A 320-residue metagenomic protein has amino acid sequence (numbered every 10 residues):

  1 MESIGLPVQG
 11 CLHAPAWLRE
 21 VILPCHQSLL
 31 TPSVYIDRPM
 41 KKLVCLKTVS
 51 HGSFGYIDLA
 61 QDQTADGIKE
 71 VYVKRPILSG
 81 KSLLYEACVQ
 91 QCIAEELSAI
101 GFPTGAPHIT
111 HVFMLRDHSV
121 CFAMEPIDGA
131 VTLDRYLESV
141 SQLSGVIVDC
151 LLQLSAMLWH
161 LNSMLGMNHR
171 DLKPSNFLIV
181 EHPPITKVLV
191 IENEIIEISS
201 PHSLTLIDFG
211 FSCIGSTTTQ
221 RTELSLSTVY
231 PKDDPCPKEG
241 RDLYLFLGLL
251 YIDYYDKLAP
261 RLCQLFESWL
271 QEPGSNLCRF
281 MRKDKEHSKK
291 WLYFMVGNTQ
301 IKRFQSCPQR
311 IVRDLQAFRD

Functional and structural regions predicted by a protein language model:
M1-K47: Juxta-kinase regulatory segment immediately upstream of eukaryotic protein kinase catalytic domains
L6, Y230-D320: Helical subdomain adjoining the active site within ATP-dependent kinase catalytic cores
F54-A99: ATP-binding glycine-rich loop module of kinase domains
G101-S144: Conserved structural core of kinase catalytic domains
N162-V180, T186-K187, N193: Catalytic-loop of the protein kinase fold
I207-S212: Activation of the activation-loop gatekeeper triad in protein kinase-fold domains
